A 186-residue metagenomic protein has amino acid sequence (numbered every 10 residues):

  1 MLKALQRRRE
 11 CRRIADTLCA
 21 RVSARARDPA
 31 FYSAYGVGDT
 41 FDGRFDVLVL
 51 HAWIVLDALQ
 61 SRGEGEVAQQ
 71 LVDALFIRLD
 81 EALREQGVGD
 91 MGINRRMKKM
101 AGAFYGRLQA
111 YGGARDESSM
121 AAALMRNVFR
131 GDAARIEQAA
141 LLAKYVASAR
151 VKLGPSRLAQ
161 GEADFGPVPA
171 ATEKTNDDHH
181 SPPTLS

Functional and structural regions predicted by a protein language model:
M1-S186: Surface/interface-facing alpha-helical segments and adjacent flexible terminal/loop regions used for partner/assembly
